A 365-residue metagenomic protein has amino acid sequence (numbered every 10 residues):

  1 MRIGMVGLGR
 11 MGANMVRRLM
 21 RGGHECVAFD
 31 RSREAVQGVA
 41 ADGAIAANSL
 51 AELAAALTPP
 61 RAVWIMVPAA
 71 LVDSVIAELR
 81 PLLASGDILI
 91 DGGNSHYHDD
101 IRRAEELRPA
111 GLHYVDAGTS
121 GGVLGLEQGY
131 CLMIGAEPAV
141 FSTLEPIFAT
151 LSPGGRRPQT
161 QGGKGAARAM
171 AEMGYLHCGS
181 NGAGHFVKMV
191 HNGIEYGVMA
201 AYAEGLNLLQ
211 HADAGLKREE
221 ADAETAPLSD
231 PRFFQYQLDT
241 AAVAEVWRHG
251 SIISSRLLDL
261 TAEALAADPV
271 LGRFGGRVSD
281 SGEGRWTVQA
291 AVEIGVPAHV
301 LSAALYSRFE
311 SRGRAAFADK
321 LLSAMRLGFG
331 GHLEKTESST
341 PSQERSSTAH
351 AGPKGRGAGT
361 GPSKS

Functional and structural regions predicted by a protein language model:
M1-A62, G86, V123-L126, L327: NAD(P)+-binding Rossmann beta1-loop-alpha1 motif at the extreme N-terminus of oxidoreductases
C26, A46, L89, Y114-V115 (+1 more regions): Hydrophobic beta-strand scaffold residues
V63-L79, H96-D99: Beta-loop-alpha module in the N-terminal Rossmann-like domain of NAD(P)-dependent dehydrogenases, especially those
S85-I88, G92-F141: Rossmann-fold NAD(P)-binding glycine/threonine-rich loop
G129, M133, T143, G155-H332: Helical "substrate-binding/catalytic lid" subdomain of Rossmann-like NAD(P)-dependent dehydrogenases/reductases
A139-S152: Conserved core segment of the aminotransferase class I/II
